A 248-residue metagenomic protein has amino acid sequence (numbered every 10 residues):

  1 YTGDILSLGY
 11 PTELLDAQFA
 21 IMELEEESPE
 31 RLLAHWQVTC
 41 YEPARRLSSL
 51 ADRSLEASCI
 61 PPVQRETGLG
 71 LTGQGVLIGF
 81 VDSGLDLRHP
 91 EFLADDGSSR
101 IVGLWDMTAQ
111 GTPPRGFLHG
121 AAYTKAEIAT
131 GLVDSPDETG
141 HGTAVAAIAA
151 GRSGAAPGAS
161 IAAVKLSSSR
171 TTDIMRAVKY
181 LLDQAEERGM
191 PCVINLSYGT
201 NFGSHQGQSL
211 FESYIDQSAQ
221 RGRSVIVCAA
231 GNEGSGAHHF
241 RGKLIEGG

Functional and structural regions predicted by a protein language model:
T2-L77, L87-G97: Autoinhibitory propeptides
L14, P43, G103, A163-K165 (+1 more regions): Structural signal for conserved beta-strand scaffold positions within catalytic alpha/beta enzyme cores
E30, T143-A147, R176-K179, S213: Solvent-exposed, polar/charged alpha-helical surfaces in well-ordered, non-transmembrane soluble domains, broadly
R45-S48, T108, S168, E233: Residue-level detector of flexible, active-site-proximal loop/helix-junction positions within diverse enzyme catalytic
R46, G84, G199: Flexible loop residues that form catalytic and substrate-binding hotspots at small-molecule/glycan-binding clefts
E66-I174, G189-M190, R221-R223, A237-H238: Subtilisin-like serine protease catalytic core
L166-G248: Substrate-binding/access-modulating region of protease and related hydrolase catalytic domains
